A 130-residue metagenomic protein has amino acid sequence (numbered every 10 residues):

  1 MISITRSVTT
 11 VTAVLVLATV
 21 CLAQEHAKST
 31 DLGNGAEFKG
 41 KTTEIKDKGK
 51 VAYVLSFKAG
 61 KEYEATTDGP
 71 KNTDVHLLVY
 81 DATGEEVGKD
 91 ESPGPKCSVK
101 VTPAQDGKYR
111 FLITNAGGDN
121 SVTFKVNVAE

Functional and structural regions predicted by a protein language model:
M1-T12: Bacterial N-terminal signal peptides that target proteins for export
T12, A27, E85: Residue-level signal for pocket-adjacent positions within structured domains
T19-A23: Sec/Tat signal peptide C-region and signal peptidase I cleavage site
Q24-K48: Transition segment at domain starts
H26-G35, E91-P93, K125-E130: Extracytoplasmic/periplasmic copper-protein system
E44-S121, A129-E130: Acidic, Ser/Thr/Pro-rich low-complexity intrinsically disordered segments
